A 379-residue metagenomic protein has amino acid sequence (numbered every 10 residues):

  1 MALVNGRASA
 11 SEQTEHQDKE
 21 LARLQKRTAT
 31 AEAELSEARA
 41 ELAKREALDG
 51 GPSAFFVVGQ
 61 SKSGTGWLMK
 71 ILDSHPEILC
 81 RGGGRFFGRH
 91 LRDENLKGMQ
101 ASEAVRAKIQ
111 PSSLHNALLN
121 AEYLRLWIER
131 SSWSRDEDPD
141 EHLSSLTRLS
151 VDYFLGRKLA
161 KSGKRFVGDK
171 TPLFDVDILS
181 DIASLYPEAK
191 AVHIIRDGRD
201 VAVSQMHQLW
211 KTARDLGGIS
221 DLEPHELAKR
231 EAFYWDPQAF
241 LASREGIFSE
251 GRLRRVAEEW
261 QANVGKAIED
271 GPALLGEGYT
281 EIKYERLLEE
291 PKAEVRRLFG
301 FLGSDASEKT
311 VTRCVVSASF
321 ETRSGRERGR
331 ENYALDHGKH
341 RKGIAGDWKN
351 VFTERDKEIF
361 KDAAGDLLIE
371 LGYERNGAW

Functional and structural regions predicted by a protein language model:
M1-D49: Boundary detector for helix-to-coil junctions that initiate low-complexity/charged tails
V57: Hydrophobic anchor at the beta1->P-loop junction of P-loop NTPases
Q60: P-loop (Walker A) phosphate-binding loop of NTP-binding proteins
S63: ATP-binding Walker
G66-I78: A conserved segment at the C-terminal end of the G1
L79-I178, L185, R214-S249, R341: PAPS-dependent sulfation machinery
L155-T310, E321-K339: PAPS-dependent sulfotransferase catalytic domain
I344, V351-W379: C-terminal accessory extensions appended to soluble enzyme cores
